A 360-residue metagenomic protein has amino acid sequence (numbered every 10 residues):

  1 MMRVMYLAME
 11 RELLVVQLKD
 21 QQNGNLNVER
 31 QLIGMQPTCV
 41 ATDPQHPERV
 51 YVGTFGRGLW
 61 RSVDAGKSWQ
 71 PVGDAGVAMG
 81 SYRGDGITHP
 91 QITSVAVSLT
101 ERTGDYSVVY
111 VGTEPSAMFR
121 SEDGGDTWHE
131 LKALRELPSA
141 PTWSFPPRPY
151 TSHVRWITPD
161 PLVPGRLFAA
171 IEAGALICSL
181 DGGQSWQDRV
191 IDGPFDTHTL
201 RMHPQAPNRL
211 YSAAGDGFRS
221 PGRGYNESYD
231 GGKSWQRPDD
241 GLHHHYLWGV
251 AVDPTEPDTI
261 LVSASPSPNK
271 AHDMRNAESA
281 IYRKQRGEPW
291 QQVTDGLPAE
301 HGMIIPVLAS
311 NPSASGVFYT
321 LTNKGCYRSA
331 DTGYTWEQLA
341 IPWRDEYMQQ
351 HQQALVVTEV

Functional and structural regions predicted by a protein language model:
M1-V360: Extracellular glycan-interacting surfaces
